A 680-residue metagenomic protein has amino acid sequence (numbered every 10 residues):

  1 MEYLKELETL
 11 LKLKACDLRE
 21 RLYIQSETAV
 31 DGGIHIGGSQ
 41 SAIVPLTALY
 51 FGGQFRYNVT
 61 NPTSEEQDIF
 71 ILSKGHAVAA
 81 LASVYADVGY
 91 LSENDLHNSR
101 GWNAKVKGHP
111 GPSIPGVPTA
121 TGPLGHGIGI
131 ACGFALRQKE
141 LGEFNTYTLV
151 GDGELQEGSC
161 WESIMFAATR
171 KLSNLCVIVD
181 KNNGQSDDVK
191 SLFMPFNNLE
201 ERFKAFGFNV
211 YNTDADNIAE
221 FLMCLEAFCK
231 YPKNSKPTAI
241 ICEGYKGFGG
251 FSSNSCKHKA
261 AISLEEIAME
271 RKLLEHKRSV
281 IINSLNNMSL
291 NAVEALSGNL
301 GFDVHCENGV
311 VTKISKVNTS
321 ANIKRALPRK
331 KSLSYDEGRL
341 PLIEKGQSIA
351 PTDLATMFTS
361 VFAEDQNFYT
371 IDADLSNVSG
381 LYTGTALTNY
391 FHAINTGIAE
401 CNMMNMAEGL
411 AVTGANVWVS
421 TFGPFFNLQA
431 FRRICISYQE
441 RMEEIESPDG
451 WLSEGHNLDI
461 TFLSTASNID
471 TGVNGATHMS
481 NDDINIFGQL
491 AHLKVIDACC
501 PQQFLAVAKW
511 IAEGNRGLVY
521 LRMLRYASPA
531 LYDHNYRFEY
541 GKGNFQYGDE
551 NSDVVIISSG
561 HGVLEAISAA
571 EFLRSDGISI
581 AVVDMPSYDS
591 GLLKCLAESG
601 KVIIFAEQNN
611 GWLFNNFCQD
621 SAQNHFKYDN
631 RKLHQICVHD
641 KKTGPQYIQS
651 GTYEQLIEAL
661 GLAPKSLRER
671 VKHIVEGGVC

Functional and structural regions predicted by a protein language model:
M1-Y147, L290-R516, A527, C595 (+3 more regions): Thiamine diphosphate
K12, G101-I114, F134-L136, E140-F144 (+5 more regions): Thiamine diphosphate
H35, Q156, S191-F193, A399-E400 (+2 more regions): Charged, low-complexity surface patches
S39, I71, L149, D214-A215 (+3 more regions): Active-site-adjacent beta-strand anchor residues
I43, H126-A131, L155-S163, C401-N405 (+4 more regions): Short glycine/serine/threonine-rich phosphate/pyrophosphate-binding segments that cradle anionic phosphate groups
D152: Residue(s) in the substrate-gating loop at a strand-loop-helix junction that position the organic substrate next
L521: Conserved short beta-strand elements that form part of the metal-binding/catalytic scaffold of enzyme active sites
